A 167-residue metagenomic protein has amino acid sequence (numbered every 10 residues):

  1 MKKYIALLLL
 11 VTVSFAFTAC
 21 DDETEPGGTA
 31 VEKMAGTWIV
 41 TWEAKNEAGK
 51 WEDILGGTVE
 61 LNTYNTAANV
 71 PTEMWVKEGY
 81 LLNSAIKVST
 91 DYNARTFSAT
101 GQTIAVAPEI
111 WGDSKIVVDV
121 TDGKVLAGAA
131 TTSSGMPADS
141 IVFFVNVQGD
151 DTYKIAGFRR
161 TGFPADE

Functional and structural regions predicted by a protein language model:
M1-Y4: Positively charged n-region of N-terminal signal peptides that target proteins for export
A6-L10: Sec-dependent N-terminal signal peptides
F15-A19: C-terminal motif of bacterial Sec signal peptides marking the signal peptidase cleavage site
D21-T24: Bacterial signal peptide processing site
G27-E167: First exposed extracellular module after export/assembly in secreted or surface-exposed proteins
